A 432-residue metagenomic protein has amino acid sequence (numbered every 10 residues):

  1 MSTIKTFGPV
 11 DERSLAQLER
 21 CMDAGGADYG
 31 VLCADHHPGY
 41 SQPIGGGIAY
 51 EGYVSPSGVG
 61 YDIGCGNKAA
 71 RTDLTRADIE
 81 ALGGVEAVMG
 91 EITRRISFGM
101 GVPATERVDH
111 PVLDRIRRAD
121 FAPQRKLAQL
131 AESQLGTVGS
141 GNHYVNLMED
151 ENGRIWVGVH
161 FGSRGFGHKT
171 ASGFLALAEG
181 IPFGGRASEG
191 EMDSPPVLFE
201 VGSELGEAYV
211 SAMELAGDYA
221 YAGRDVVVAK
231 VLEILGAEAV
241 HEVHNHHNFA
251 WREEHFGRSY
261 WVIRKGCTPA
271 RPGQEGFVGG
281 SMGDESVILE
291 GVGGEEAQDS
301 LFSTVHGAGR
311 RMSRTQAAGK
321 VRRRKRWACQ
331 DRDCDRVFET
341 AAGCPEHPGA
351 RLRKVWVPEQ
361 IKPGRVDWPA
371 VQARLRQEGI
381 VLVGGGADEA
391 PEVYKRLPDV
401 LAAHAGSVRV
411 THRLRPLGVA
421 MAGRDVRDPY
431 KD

Functional and structural regions predicted by a protein language model:
M1-R20, G25-V31, P38-I48, G52-P56 (+3 more regions): Domain-length cofactor-binding catalytic modules of enzymes
D35-H36, V102-R115: Short, glycine/charge-rich beta-strand/loop segments that flank catalytic centers and engage negatively charged groups
D35-H37, G60-Y61: Active-site nucleophile and cofactor-binding loops and adjacent substrate-binding regions of central metabolic enzymes
G52-D73: N-terminal cap/recognition module
